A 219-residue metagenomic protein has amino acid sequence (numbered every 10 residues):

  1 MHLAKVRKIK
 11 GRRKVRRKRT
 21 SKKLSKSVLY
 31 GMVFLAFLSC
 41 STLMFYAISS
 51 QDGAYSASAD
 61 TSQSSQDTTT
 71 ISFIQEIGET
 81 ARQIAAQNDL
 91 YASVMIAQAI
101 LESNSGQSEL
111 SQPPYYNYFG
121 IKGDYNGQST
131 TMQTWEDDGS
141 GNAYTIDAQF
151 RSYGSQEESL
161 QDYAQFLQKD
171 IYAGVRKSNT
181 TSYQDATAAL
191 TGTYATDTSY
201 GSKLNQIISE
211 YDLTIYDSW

Functional and structural regions predicted by a protein language model:
H2-W219: Catalytic cores of secreted/periplasmic lytic hydrolases that degrade extracellular macromolecules
